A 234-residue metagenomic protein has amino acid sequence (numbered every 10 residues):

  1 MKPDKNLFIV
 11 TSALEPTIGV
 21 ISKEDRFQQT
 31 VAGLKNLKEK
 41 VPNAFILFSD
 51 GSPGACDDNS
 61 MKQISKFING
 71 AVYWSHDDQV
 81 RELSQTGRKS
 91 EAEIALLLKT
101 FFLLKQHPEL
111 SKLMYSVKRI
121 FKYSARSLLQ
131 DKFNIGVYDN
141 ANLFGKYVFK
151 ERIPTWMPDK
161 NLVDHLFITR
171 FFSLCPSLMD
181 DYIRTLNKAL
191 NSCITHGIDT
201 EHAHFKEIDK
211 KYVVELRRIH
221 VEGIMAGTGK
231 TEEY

Functional and structural regions predicted by a protein language model:
M1-Y234: ER/Golgi luminal nucleotide-sugar-dependent glycosyltransferases, focusing on the catalytic module
